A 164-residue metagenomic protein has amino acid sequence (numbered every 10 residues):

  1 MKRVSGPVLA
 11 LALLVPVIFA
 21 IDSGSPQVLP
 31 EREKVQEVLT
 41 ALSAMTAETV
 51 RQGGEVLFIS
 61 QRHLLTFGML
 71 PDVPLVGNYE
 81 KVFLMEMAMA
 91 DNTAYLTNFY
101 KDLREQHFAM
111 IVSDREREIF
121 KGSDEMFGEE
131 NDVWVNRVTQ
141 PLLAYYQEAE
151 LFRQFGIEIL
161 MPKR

Functional and structural regions predicted by a protein language model:
K2-E33: Transmembrane alpha-helical segments
S5, D22-S25, Y95-R104, E130: Alpha-helix capping and helix-coil boundary motifs
A10, A44, K101, Q140 (+1 more regions): Replace "anionic and nucleotidyl ligands
V17-S25, P74-E80, S113, D124-G128: Generic detector of short, locally flexible boundary/turn motifs and exposed helical patches
R32, Q36-M89, L96-F120, R153-L160: Short periplasmic/luminal acceptor-recognition loop of GT-C membrane glycosyltransferases, typified by
E86-N92, L142-Y145: Short C-terminal domain-edge/linker segments immediately following a structured domain
M110-R164: Aromatic/acidic, Gly/Pro-rich catalytic loop(s) in extracytoplasmic/lumenal soluble domains of multi-pass membrane
